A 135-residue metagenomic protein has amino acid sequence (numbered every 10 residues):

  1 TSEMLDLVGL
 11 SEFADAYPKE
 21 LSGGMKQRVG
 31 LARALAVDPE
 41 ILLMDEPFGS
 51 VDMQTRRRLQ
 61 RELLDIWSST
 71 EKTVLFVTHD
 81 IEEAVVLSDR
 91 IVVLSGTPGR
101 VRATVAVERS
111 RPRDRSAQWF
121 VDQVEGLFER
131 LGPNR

Functional and structural regions predicted by a protein language model:
T1-F13, D65: Conserved ABC ATPase "signature" region
A16-K19, V37: Conserved signature/switch motifs of ABC ATPase nucleotide-binding domains
L31: Hydrophobic anchor residue at the start of the ABC signature
L42-D45: Catalytic Walker B motif of ABC-type/P-loop ATPase nucleotide-binding domains
R56-T70: Helical segment within the ABC ATPase nucleotide-binding domain
K72-V77: Conserved H-loop
G96-G126: Conserved beta-strand-loop-alpha-helix hinge in the C-terminal portion of ABC ATPase nucleotide-binding domains
